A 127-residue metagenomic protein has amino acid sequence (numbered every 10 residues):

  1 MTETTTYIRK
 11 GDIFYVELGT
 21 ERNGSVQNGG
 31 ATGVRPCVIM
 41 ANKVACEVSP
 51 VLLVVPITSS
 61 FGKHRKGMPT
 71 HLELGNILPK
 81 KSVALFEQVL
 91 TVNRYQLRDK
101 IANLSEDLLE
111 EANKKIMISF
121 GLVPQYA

Functional and structural regions predicted by a protein language model:
T2, T6, E73-A127: C-terminal terminal-subdomain/extension
G19-N23: Short, charged beta-turn/beta-strand-edge "cap" motif at the junction between a beta-strand and an adjacent loop
S25, S49, S59-S60, S82 (+2 more regions): Generic serine detector
V26-V34, I39-L74: Compact nucleic-acid interaction/catalytic patches
